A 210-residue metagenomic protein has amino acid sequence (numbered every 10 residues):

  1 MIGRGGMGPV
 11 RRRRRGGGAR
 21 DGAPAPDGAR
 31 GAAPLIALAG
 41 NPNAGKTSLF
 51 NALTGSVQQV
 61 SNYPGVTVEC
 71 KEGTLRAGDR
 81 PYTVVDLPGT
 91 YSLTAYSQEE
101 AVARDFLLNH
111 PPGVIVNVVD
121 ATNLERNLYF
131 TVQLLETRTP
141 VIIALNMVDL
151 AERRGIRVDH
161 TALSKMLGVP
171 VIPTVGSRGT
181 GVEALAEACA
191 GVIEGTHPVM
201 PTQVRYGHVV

Functional and structural regions predicted by a protein language model:
I2-S97, L108-H110, V114: Conserved G1/Walker A P-loop phosphate-binding module
A44, Q98, E125, V158 (+1 more regions): Short alpha-helical
S56, G65, G89-T90, A121-E125 (+2 more regions): Conserved nucleotide-binding/hydrolysis micro-motifs of P-loop NTPases
S61, Y96, N127, R153-I156 (+1 more regions): Alpha-helix N-cap/helix-start motif
G73-D79, V102-I172: Conserved C-terminal guanine-recognition region of P-loop GTPase G domains, centered on the G4
D149-T202: Canonical P-loop GTPase G-domain recognition
M200-V210: Long, well-ordered amphipathic alpha-helical subdomains in the mid-to-C-terminal portions of large enzyme subunits
